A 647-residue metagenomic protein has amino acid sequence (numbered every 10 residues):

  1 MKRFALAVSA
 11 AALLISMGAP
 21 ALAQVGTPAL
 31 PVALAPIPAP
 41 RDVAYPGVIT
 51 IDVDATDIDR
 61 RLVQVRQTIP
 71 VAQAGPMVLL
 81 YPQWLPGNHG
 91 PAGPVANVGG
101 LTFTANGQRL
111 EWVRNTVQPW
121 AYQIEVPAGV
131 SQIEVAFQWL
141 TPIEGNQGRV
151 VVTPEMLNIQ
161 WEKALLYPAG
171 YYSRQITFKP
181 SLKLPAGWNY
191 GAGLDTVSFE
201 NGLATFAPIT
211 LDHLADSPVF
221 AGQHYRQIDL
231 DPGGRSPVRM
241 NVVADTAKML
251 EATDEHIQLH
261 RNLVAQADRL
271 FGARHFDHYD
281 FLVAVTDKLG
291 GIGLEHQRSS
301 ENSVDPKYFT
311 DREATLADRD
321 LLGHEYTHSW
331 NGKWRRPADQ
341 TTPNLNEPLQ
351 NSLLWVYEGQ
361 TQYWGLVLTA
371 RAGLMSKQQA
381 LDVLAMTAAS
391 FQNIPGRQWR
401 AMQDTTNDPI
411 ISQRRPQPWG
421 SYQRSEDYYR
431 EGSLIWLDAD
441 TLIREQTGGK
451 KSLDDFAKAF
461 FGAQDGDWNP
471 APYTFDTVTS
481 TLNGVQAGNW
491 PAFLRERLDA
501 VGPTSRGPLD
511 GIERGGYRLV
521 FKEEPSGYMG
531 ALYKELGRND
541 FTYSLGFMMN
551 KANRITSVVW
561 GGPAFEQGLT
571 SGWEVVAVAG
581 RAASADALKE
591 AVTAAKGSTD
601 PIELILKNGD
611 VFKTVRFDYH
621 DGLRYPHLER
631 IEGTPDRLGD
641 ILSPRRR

Functional and structural regions predicted by a protein language model:
M1-S9: Bacterial N-terminal signal peptides that target proteins for export
V8-M17: Bacterial N-terminal signal peptides
A19-A23: Sec/Tat signal peptide C-region and signal peptidase I cleavage site
Q24-I58: N-terminal, polar/Ser/Thr-rich
V43-P46, T56, L62, R66-T68 (+6 more regions): Non-catalytic architectural context of zinc metalloproteases
Q67, D229-L354, Q360, W364: Juxtacatalytic substrate-recognition/specificity segment
L79-L85: Short Gly/aromatic-enriched secondary-structure transition segments
G365, M375-R647: C-terminal recognition in membrane/secretory proteostasis and scaffolding
